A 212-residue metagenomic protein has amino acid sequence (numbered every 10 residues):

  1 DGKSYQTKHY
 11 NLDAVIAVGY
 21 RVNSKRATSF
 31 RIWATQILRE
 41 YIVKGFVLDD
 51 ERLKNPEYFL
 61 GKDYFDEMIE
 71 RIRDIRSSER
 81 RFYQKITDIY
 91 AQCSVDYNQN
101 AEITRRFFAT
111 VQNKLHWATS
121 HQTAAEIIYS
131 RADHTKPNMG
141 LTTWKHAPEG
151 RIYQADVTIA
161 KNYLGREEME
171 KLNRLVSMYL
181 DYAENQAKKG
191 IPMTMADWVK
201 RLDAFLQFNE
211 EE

Functional and structural regions predicted by a protein language model:
D1-T28, I32: An N-terminal structural lobe/cap that precedes and organizes the functional/catalytic core across diverse proteins
V22-R31, T35-E212: Positively charged, phosphate-engaging catalytic surfaces used for nucleic-acid and nucleotide handling
